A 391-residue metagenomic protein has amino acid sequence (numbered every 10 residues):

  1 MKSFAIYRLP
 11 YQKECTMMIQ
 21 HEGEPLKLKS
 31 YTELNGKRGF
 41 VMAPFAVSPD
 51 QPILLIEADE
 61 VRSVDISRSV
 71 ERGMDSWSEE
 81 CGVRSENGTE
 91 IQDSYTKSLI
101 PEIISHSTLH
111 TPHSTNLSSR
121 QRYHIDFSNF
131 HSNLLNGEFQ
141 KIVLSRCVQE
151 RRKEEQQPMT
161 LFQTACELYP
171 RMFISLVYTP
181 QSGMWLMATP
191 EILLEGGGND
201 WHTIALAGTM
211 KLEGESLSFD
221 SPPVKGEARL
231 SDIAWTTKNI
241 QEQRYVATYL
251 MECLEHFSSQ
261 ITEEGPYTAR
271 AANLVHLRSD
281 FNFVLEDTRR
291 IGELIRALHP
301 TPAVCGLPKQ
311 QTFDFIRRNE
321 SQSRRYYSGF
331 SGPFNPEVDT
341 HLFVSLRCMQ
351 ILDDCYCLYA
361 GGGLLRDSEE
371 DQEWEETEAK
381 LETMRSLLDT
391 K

Functional and structural regions predicted by a protein language model:
M1-D50: An N-terminal JmjN-like helical accessory module and its immediate linker preceding a catalytic domain
F4, R8-Q20, R146, R151-I240 (+2 more regions): An anion-binding catalytic pocket shared by soluble metabolic enzymes
I53-R68, H341-I351: Structural signature of FAD isoalloxazine-binding scaffolds in flavoprotein oxidoreductases
R62-W77, G88-H106, H113, L117-S118 (+5 more regions): Contiguous alpha-helical scaffold segments within structured protein domains that host functional hotspots
W77, I91-Y95, L99-H106, H110-G183 (+2 more regions): Intrinsically disordered, low-complexity linker/loop segments enriched in Gly/Pro and charged/polar residues
T179-W185, L250-M251, P266-L274, F330-F334: A glycine-rich phosphate-binding loop feature that marks nucleotide/adenosyl-phosphate handling sites
T288-K391: Conserved hydrophobic core element of enzyme catalytic domains
